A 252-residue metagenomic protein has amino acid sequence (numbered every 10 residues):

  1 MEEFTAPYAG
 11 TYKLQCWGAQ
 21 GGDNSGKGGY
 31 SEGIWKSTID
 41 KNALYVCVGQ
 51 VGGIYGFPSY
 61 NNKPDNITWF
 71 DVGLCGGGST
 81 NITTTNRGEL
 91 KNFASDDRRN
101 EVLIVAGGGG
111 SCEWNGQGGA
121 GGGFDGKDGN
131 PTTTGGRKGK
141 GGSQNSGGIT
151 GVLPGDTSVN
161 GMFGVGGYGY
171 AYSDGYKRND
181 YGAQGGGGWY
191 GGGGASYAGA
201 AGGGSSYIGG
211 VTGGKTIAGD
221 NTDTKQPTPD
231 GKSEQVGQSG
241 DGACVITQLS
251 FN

Functional and structural regions predicted by a protein language model:
M1-A6, G167: Surface-exposed ligand/attachment interfaces on beta-rich extracellular proteins
A6-K13, T38-A43: Extended extracellular/luminal ectodomain segments enriched in beta-structured repeat modules
T11-Q20, V46: A short beta-strand element within beta-rich, extracytoplasmic domains of secreted/secretory-pathway proteins
G26-R137: Secretome/extracellular-domain signature
D97-R99, E234-A243: Extracellular interaction modules
E101-L103, G123-G188, G192-G194: Acidic, glycine-rich loop-and-strand cores that form catalytic or ligand-binding grooves in diverse globular domains
V105, Q238-N252: Short, structured beta-strand segments at or near domain termini in extracellular proteins/domains
F163, G194-S239: Contiguous ligand/interfacial binding patches
